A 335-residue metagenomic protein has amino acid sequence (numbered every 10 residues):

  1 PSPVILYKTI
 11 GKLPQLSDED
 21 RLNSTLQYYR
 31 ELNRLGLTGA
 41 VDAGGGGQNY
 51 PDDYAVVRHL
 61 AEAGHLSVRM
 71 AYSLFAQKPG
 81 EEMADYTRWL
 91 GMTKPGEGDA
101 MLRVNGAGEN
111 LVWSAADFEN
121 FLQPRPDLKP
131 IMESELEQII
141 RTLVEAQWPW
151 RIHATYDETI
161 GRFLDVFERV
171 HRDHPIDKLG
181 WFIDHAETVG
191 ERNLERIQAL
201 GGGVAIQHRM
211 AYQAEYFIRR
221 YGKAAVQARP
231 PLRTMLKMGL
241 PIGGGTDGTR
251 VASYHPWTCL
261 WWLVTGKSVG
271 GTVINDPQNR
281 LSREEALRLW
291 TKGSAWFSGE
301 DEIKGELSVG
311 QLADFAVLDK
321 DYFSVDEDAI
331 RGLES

Functional and structural regions predicted by a protein language model:
P1-R88, R103-T159, L179-G180, G222-A224 (+2 more regions): Divalent metal-binding segments
K12, N23, R141-R151, T155-W181 (+4 more regions): His/Asp/Glu-enriched, well-ordered alpha-helical/loop segment that forms or immediately abuts the divalent-metal
R30-L32, A61-H65, T93-E97, L194-E195 (+4 more regions): A general structural signal for short secondary-structure junctions and capping/turn motifs
R58-A61, E168, Q198: Class I S-adenosyl-L-methionine
E62-S67, G96-E97, V170-K178: Short helix-capping segments at alpha-helix termini
G80-E97, I206: Substrate-binding cleft/loops of secretory-pathway carbohydrate-active enzymes
W89-L90, V325-E327: Short beta-alpha junctions and helix-cap segments that line functional grooves
D99-A115, G201-A211: Non-cysteine beta-strand/loop elements that form the S-adenosyl-L-methionine
